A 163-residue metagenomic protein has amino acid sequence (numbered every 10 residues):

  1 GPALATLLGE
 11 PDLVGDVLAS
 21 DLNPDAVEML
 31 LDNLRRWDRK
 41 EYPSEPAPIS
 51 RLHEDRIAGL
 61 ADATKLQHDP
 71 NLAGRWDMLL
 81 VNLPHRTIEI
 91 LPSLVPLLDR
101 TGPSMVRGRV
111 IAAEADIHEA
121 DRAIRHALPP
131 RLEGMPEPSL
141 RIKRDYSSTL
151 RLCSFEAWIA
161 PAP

Functional and structural regions predicted by a protein language model:
G1-V14: Conserved SAM-binding loop of SAM-dependent methyltransferases across substrates and taxa, primarily the Class I
T6, M29, E89: Phosphate- and divalent-cation-binding pockets in alpha/beta enzyme and binding domains that engage nucleotide-derived
P11, D38, L98-R100: A generic alpha-to-beta junction signature in SAM-dependent methyltransferases
L13, L52-E54, G102, P136: Residue-level signal for beta-strand positions within conserved beta-sheet cores that form or flank
G15-D16, M105: Residues at the starts of beta-strands that form the adenosine-phosphate
D16-W76, R86: S-adenosyl-L-methionine
T64-K65, L72-D77, P84-P163: C-terminal catalytic and target-recognition region of SAM-dependent MTase-like enzymes, primarily methyltransferases
